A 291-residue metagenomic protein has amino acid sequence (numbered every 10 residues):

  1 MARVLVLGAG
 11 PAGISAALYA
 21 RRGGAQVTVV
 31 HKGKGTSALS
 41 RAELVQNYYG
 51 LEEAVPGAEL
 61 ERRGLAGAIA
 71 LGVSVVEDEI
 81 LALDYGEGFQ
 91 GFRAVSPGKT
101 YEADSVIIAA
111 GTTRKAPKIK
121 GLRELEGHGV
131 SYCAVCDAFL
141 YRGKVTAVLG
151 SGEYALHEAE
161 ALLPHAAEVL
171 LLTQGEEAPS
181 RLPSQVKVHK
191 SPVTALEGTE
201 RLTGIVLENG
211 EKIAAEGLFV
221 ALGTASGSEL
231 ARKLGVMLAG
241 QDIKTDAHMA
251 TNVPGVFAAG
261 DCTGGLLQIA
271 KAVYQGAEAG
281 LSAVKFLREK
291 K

Functional and structural regions predicted by a protein language model:
M1-L7, V75-G143, A221, I243-A247 (+1 more regions): FAD-binding core/adjacent interface of flavoenzyme oxidoreductases
V4-R62, G67, K144-G150, Y154-A178: Beta1-alpha1 glycine-rich phosphate/pyrophosphate-binding loop at the start of Rossmann-like nucleotide-binding domains
S15, Y19-A20, V106, A161-L162 (+3 more regions): Hydrophobic/aromatic ligand-binding patch that stacks against planar heteroaromatic rings of cofactors or nucleotides
A16-R21, A272, A279-G280: Small-residue (primarily alanine) positions within well-ordered alpha-helices, especially packing/interaction faces
A20, L39-A42, K118-R123, F139-Y141 (+1 more regions): Short loop/helix-cap segments at secondary-structure boundaries that form the rim of catalytic
G64, G276-K291: A charged, well-structured terminal subsegment
L65-V95, Y101-A103, P164-D242, R288-K291: A Rossmann-like FAD-binding core segment of flavoenzymes
K118, E124-L140, L222-L266, E278-L281 (+1 more regions): FAD-site-proximal beta/loop scaffold in flavoenzymes
